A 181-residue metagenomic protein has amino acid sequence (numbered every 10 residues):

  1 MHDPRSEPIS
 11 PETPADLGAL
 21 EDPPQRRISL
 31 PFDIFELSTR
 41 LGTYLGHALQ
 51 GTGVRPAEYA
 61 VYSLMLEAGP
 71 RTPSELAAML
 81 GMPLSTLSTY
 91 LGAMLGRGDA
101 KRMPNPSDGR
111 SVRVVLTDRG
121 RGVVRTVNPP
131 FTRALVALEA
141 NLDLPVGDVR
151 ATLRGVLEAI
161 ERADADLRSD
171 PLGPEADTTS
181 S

Functional and structural regions predicted by a protein language model:
M1-T52, I160, S181: N-terminal leader segment of winged-helix/HTH proteins
P4, G92-A151: Charged, amphipathic alpha-helical coiled-coil/dimerization segments
D22-P23, A159-S181: Short, charged, intrinsically disordered terminal tails
Q25-F32, E36, P56, A60 (+6 more regions): Residues at secondary-structure transition points
R27-L49, V123-D164: Hydrophobic alpha-helical core bundles mediating ligand binding, dimerization, or RNAP-core interactions
S29-D33, G69-P70, L95-G98, N105 (+3 more regions): A general secondary-structure boundary signal
F32, T39-T86, R168-L172: N-terminal helix-turn-helix DNA-binding core of bacterial DNA-binding proteins
T89: DNA-binding alpha-helical recognition surfaces that contact promoter or target DNA
